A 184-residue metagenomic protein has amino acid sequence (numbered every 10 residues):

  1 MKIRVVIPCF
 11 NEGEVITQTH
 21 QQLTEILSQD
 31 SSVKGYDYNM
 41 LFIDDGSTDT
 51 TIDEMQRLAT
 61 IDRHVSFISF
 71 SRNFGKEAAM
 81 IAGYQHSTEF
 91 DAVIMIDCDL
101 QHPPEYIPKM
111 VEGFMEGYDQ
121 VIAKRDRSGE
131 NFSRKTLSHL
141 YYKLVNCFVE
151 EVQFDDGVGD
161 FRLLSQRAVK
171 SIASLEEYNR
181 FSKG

Functional and structural regions predicted by a protein language model:
M1-F132, R167, A173: Structured catalytic core of nucleotide-sugar glycosyltransferases
E77-M80, Q101, E105, G129-G184: Conserved catalytic loops of nucleotide-sugar-dependent glycosyltransferases that act on lipid-linked
